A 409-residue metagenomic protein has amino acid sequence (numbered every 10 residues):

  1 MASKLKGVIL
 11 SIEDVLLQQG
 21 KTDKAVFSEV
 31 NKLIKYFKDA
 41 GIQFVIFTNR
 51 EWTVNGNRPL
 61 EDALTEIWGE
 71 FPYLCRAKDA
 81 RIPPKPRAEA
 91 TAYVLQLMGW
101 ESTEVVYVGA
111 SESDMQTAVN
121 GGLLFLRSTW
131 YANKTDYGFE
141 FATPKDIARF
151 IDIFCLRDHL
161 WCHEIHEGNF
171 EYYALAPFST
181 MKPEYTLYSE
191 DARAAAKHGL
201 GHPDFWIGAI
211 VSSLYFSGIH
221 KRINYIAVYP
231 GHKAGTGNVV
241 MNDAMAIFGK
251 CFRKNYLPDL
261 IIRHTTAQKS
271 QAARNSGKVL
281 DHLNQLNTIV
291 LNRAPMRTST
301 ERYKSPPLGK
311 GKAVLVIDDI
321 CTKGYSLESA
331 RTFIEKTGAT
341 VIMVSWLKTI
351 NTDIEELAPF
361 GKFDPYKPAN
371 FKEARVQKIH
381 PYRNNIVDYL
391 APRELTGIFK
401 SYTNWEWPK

Functional and structural regions predicted by a protein language model:
A2-T22, V316-D318: Asp-based phosphoryl-transfer active-site loop
Q18, A273-F371: PRPP/pyrophosphate-binding module of the type I phosphoribosyltransferase fold
Q18-I46, A88, N224-Y225, Y229-G231: Short, acidic loop-to-helix structural element flanking the phosphoryl-transfer center in phosphate-processing enzymes
K38-V45, N49-R81, G237-N255: Substrate-recognition/cap helix-loop segment adjacent to the acidic, metal-dependent catalytic center of Asp-based
W52-V105, Q271-D281: Substrate-recognition "cap/lid" segment bordering the active-site pocket of phosphatases
V106-A142: Acidic, Mg2+-coordinating phosphoryl-transfer loop and its flanking beta/alpha structural elements, shared across
P144-P183, E328-K409: PRPP-dependent phosphoribosyltransferase catalytic core
D152-Y225, A234-G235, V239, Q268-K310: Active-site-facing substrate-recognition patch
